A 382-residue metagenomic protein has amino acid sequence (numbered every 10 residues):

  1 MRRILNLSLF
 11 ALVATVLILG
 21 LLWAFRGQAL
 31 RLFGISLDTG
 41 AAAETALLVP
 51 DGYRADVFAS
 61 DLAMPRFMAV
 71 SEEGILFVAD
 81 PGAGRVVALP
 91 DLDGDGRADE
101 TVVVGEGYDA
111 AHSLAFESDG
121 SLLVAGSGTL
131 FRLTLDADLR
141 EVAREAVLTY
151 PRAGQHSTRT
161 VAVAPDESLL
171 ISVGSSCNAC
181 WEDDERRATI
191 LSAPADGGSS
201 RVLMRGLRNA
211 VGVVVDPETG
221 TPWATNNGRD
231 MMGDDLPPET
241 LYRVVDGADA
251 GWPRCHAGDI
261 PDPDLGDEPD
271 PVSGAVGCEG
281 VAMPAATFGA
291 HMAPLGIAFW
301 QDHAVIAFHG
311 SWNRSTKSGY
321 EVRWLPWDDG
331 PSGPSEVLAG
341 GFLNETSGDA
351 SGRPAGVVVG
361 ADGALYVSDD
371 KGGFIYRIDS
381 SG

Functional and structural regions predicted by a protein language model:
M1-L17: N-terminal Sec-pathway targeting helices
L22-V49, T158, S175-N178, A195-D196 (+8 more regions): Beta-propeller domain segments
D61-E73, E106-S121, A125, R152-L169 (+3 more regions): Beta-rich, blade/repeat-based domains predominating in secreted/periplasmic proteins but also intracellular
F77-R97: Beta-propeller domains
A83, A98, S127, E141 (+4 more regions): A detector of repeated loop/turn-to-beta-strand junctions in beta-rich toroidal repeat architectures
R85-A88, T129-F131, T189-L191, T240-Y242 (+2 more regions): A short loop-to-beta-strand structural motif that recurs across blades of beta-propeller domains
G94-E100, A137-R140: Acidic, glycine-anchored loop motifs typical of Ca2+
A110, G128-A164, S172-C177: Asp-box/WD-like beta-propeller blade repeats and closely related beta-sheet repeat scaffolds
